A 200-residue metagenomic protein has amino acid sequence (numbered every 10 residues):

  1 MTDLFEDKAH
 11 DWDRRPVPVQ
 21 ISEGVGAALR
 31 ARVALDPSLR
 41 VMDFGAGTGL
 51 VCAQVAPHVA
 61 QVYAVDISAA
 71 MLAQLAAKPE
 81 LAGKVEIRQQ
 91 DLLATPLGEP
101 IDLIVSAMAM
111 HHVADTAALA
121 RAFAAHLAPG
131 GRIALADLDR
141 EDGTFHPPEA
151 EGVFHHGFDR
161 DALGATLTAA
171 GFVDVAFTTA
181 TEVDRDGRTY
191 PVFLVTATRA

Functional and structural regions predicted by a protein language model:
M1-D36, L50, Q74: Conserved class I S-adenosyl-L-methionine
D13-V19, A134-L194: C-terminal alpha-helical "lid/dimerization" subdomain adjacent to the S-adenosyl-L-methionine
L39, A60, D102: Conserved acidic residues
M42-A94: Class I SAM-dependent methyltransferase SAM/SAH-binding core
V105: A conserved beta-strand element that flanks and buttresses the S-adenosyl-L-methionine
M108-A109: Short catalytic micro-motifs in class I SAM-dependent methyltransferases
A118-P129: A short glycine-rich, Lys/Arg-flanked "PGG" loop and its adjoining helix->strand segment in the class I
V195-A200: C-terminal lobe and adjacent flexible extensions of AdoMet/dcAdoMet transferase-like proteins
